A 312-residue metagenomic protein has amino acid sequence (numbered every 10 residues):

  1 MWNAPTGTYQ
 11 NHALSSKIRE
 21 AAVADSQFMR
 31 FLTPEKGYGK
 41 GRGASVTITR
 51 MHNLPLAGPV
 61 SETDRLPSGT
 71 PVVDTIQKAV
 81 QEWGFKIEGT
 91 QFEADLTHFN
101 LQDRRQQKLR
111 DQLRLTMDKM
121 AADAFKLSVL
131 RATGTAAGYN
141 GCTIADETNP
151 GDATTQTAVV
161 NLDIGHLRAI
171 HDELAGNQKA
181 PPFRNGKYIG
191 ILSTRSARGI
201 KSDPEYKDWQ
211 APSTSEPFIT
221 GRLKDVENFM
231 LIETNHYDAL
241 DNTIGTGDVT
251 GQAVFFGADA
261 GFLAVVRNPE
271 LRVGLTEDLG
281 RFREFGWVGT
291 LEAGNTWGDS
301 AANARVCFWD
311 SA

Functional and structural regions predicted by a protein language model:
M1-A79: N-terminal "assembly arms/tails" that initiate or stabilize quaternary assembly in self-assembling proteins
W2-L32, A145-A169, A197-A312: Sequence/fold signature of self-assembling virion shell proteins
H52, Q91, G289-A293: Beta-strand elements of well-folded, non-transmembrane domains
L54, R195-R198: Acidic glycine-/aspartate-rich tracts in secreted/extracellular proteins
P71-T97: Short acidic, glycine/tyrosine-flanked loop/strand segments centered on an H-E-D-like triad
D95-D103, P182, R272-R281: Exposed beta-sheet edge/beta-hairpin loop segments within beta-rich domains
L96-G176, D310-A312: Alpha-helical scaffold segments that mediate packing/assembly in large oligomeric complexes
A180-R184, Y188-S193: Extended amphipathic alpha-helical segments with heptad-repeat/coiled-coil character used for oligomerization, fusion
